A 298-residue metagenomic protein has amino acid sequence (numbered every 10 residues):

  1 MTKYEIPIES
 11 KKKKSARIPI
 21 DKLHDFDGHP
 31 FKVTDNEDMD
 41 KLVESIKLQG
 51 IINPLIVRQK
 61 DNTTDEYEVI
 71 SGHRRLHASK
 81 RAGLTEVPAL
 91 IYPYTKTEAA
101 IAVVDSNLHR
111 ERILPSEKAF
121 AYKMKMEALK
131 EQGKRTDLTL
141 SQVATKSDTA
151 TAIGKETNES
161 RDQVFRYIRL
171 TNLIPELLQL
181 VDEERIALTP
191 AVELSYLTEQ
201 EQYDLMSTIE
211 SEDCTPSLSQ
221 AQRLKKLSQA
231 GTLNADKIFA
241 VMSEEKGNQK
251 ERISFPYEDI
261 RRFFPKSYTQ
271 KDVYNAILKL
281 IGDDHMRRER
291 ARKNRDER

Functional and structural regions predicted by a protein language model:
M1-Y92, E98-R112, R288: Short, charged/polar connector segments at secondary-structure boundaries
Q49-N53, Q132, Q142, Q202 (+1 more regions): Glutamine-centric residue-chemistry signal
H77-N172, Y196: Amphipathic, charge-rich alpha-helical segments that serve as recognition/docking helices
R161-A276: Amphipathic alpha-helical extensions and coiled-coil-like segments
